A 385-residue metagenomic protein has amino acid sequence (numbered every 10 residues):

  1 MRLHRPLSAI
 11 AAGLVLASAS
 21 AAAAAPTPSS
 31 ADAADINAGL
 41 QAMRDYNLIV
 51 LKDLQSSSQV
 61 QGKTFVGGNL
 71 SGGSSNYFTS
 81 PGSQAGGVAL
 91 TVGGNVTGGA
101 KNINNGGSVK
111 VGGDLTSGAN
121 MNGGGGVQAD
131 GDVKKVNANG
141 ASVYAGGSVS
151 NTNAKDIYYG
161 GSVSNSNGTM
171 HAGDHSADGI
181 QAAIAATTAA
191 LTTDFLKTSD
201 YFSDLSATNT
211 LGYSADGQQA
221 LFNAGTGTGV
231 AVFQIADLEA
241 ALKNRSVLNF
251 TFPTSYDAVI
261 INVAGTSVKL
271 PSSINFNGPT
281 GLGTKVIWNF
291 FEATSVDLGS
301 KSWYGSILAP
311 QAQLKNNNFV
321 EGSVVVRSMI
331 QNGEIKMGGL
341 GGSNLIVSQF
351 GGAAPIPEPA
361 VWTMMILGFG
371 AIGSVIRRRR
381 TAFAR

Functional and structural regions predicted by a protein language model:
M1-H4, F383: N-terminal secretory signal peptides that target proteins for export/translocation
L7, A12, A21-A25, F350-I376: Short, threonine-centered small-residue motifs that mark membrane-proximal processing/anchoring sites and TM-junction
A25-A141, G147, N151, G179 (+1 more regions): Long, polar low-complexity repeats
K155, V163-N167, S328-M329: C-terminal, active-site-flanking charged/polar segments
S166-A182, A186: Solenoidal tandem-repeat scaffolds enriched in leucines and small polar residues
G373-R385: C-terminal membrane-anchoring or membrane-association module
